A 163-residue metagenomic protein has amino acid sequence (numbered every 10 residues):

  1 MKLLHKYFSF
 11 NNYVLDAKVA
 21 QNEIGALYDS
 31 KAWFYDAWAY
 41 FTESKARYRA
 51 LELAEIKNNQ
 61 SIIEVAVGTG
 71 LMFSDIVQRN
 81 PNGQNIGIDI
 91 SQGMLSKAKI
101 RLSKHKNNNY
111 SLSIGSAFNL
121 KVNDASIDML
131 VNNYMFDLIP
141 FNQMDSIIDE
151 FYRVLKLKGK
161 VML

Functional and structural regions predicted by a protein language model:
M1-A32: N-terminal, positively charged/glycine-rich alpha-helical extensions of SAM-dependent methyltransferases
F41-N58: Conserved alpha-helix/loop element of class I SAM-dependent methyltransferases that forms part of the SAM/SAH-binding
I56, R79-N80, L155: A generic alpha-to-beta junction signature in SAM-dependent methyltransferases
I63-N119: Class I SAM-dependent methyltransferase SAM/SAH-binding core
F118-L130: A short acidic, Gly/Pro-enriched loop at the edge of an enzyme's catalytic core that lines a small-molecule cofactor
M129-N142: A short SAM/SAH-binding and catalytic strip from SAM-dependent methyltransferases
D145-L157: A short glycine-rich, Lys/Arg-flanked "PGG" loop and its adjoining helix->strand segment in the class I
K158-L163: Conserved beta-strand signature within the Rossmann-like core of class I S-adenosyl-L-methionine
